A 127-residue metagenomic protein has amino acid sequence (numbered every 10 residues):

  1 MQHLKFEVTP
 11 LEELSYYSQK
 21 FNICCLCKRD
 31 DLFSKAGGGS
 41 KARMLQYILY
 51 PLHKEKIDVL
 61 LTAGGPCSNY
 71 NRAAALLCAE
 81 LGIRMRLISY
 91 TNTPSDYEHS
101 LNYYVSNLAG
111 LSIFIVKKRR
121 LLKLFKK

Functional and structural regions predicted by a protein language model:
M1-K127: PLP-dependent amino-acid enzyme catalytic core
